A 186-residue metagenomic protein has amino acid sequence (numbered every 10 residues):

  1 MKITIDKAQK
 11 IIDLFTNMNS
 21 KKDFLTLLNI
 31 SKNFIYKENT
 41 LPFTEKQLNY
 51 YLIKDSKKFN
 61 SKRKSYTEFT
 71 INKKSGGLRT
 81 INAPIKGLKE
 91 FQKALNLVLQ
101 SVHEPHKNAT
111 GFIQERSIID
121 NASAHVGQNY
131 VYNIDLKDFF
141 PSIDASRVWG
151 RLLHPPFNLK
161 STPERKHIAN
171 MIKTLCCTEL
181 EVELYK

Functional and structural regions predicted by a protein language model:
M1-N72: Non-catalytic, polymerase-adjacent accessory regions of viral genome-replication enzymes
A8, K21, E45, L88 (+6 more regions): Alpha-helix initiation and N-capping motif
I12, R79-A83, G87, L136 (+1 more regions): Conserved aromatic-histidine-acidic binding/catalytic patches
F34, E38, F43-T44, Y66 (+3 more regions): Extracytoplasmic glycan-interaction modules
T67-Q92, G111, T174-K186: Short, conserved non-catalytic motifs in the polymerase core
E68-I71, G76, T80-I81, N121-Y132 (+1 more regions): Phosphate-handling catalytic interfaces
L88-P141, N170-K173: Active-site-proximal segment of RNA-dependent polymerases
A124-K186: Conserved polymerase palm-domain catalytic core
